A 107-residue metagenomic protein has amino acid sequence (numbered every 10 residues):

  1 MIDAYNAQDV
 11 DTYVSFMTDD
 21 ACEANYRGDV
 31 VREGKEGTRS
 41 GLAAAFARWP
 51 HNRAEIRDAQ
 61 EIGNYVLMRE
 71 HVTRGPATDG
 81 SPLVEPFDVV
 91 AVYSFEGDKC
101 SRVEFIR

Functional and structural regions predicted by a protein language model:
I2-D3: Amphipathic alpha-helical repeat scaffolds
N6, D29-V30, E36-R107: A beta-strand edge to alpha-helix "cap/lid" segment located at domain peripheries
A7-A24: Short, well-ordered alpha-helical segments enriched in acidic and aromatic residues
